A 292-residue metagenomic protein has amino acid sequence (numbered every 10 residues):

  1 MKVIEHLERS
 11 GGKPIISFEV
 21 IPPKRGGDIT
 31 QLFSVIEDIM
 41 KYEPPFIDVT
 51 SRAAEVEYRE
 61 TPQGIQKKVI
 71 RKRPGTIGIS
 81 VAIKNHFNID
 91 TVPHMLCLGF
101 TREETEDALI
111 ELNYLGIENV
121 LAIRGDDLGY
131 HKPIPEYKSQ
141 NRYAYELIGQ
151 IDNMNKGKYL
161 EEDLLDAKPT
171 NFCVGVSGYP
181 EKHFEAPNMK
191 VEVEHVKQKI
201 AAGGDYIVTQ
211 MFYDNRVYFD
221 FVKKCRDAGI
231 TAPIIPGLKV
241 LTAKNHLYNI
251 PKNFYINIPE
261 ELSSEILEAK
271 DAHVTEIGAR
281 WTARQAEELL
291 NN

Functional and structural regions predicted by a protein language model:
M1-F18, Y159-F172: N-terminal amphipathic alpha-helix/helix-capping segment at the start of soluble metabolic enzymes
M1-H6, T30-E37, Y42-P44, V49-F87: Glycine-rich, positively charged N-terminal anion/phosphate-binding segment
P14-P22, P45-V49, T91-M95, V120-A122 (+4 more regions): Hydrophobic faces of well-ordered beta-strands that scaffold small-molecule active sites in alpha/beta enzyme cores
I15-F33, D90-E103, C173-V191, L267-W281: Active-site mouth loops of central-metabolism enzymes
P44-P74, L128-K138, G204-F221: Glycine-rich, proline-tolerant flexible connector loops at the mouths of alpha/beta enzymes
T101-Y114, V191-H195, D220-R226, A243-N249 (+1 more regions): Catalytic cores of alpha/beta
R102-G149: Flexible, glycine-rich active-site loops centered on histidine and acidic residues that chelate a metal or position
G125, K138-N171, V176-E185, E192 (+1 more regions): Active-site pocket-lining/capping segments in soluble small-molecule metabolic enzymes
